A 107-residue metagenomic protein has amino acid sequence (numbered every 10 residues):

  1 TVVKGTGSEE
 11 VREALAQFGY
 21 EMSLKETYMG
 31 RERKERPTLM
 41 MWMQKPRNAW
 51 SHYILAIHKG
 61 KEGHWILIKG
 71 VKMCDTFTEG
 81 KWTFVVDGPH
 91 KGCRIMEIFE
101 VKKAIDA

Functional and structural regions predicted by a protein language model:
V2-G60, K69-V71, T76-F77: Conserved active-site-adjacent core of cysteine acyl-enzyme catalytic domains
H64: Histidine-centered active-site/metal-ligand motif
D75-A107: Noncatalytic regulatory segments and standalone regulatory/sensor domains
